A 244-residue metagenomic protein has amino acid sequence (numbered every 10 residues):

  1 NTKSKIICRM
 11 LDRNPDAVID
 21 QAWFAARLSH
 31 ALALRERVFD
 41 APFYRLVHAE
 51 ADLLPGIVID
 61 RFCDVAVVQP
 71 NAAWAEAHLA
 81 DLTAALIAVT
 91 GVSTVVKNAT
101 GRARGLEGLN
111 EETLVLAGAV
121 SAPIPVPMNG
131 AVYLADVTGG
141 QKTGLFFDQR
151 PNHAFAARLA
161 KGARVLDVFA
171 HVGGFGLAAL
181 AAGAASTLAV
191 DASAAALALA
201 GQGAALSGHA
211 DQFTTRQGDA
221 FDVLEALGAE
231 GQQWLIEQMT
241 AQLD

Functional and structural regions predicted by a protein language model:
N1-C63: Non-catalytic accessory regions of SAM-dependent methyltransferases
N1-K5, D12, A73-A75, L79-A80 (+1 more regions): Extended active-site and interfacial segments that coordinate phosphate-rich ligands in large catalytic machineries
V18-A26, H30-D40, G91-G108, L159-A184: A short, charged
Q21, A75-L79, T83, Q149 (+1 more regions): Short, charged, low-complexity patches
V47-D60, E76-L145: Non-catalytic substrate-recognition/targeting regions of SAM-dependent transferases
V65-P70: Carbohydrate-binding surface patches
L114, G118-D244: Rossmann-like S-adenosyl-L-methionine
